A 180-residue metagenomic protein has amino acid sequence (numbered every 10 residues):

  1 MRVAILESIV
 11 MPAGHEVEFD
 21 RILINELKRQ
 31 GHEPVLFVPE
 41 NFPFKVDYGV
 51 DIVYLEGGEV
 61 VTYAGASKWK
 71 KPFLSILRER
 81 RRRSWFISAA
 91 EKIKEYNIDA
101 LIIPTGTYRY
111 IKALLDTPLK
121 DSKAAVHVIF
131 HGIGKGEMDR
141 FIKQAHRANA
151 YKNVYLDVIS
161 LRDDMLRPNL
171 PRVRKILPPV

Functional and structural regions predicted by a protein language model:
M1-A4: Extreme N-terminal starter segment of soluble prokaryotic enzymes
E7-R21: A short, glycine/small-residue-rich beta-strand->loop->alpha-helix junction that serves as a flexible
I9-M11, N41-F44, G106-Y110, H131-G136 (+2 more regions): Short, solvent-exposed loop/turn segments at secondary-structure junctions
M11, E26, H32-R78, Y108: N-terminal strand-loop element at the rim of the active site of nucleotide-sugar-dependent glycosyltransferases
F19-L23, I111-P118, R140-R147, N169-R172: A short acidic, amphipathic alpha-helical/loop segment
K71-R82, S88-I111, A124-I129: Short N-terminal targeting/anchoring amphipathic segment
A100-T107, L115-G136, V154-V158, K175: Active-site proximal beta-strand in glycosyltransferases
K135-V180: A short, active-site helix/loop in glycosyltransferases that binds the activated sugar's phosphate group
